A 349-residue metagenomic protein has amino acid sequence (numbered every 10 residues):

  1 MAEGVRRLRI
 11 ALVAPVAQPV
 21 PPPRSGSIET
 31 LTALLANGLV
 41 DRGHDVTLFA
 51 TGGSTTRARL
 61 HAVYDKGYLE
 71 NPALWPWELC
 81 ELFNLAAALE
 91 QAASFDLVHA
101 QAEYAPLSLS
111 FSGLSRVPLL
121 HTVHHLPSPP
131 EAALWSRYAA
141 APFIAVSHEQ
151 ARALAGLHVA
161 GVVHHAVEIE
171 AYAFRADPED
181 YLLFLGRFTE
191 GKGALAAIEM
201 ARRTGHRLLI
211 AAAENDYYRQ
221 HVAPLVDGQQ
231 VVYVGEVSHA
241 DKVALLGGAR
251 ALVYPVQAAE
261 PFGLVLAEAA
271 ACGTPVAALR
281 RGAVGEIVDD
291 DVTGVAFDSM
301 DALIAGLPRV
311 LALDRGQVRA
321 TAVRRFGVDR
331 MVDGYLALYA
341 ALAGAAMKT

Functional and structural regions predicted by a protein language model:
M1-T349: Catalytic cores of nucleotide-sugar-dependent glycosyltransferases that transfer UDP/GDP/TDP-activated
